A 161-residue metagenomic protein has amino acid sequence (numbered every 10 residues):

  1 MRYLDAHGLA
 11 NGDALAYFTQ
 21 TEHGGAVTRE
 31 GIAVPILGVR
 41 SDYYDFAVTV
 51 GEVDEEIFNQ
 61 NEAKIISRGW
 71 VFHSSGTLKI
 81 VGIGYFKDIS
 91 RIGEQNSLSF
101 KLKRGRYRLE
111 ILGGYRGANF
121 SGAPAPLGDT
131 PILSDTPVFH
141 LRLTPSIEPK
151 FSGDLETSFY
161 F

Functional and structural regions predicted by a protein language model:
M1-V71, A118-F161: Primarily secretory-pathway and cell-envelope proteins
T28, S74, K101-K103: Solvent-exposed loop and beta-edge segments used for protein-protein assembly and interaction
E62-R91, S97: Surface-exposed, interaction-prone regions used to assemble/regulate multi-protein complexes
G93, R108, D129-I132: Charge-rich, acidic-biased intrinsically disordered regions
L98, L102-E110: A glycine-anchored, Pro-Gly-centered beta-turn/N-cap motif
G113-Y115: Short beta-strand-plus-loop segments that form exposed binding edges in beta-rich domains
